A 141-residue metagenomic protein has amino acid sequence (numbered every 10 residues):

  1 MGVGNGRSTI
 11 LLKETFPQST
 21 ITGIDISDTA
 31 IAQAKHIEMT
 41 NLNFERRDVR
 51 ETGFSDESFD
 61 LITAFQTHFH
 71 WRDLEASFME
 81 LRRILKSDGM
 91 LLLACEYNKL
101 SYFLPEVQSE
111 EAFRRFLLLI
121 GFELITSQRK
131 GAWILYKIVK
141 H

Functional and structural regions predicted by a protein language model:
G4-E51: Class I SAM-dependent methyltransferase SAM/SAH-binding core
R50-I62: A short acidic, Gly/Pro-enriched loop at the edge of an enzyme's catalytic core that lines a small-molecule cofactor
L61-D73: A short SAM/SAH-binding and catalytic strip from SAM-dependent methyltransferases
E75-S87: A short glycine-rich, Lys/Arg-flanked "PGG" loop and its adjoining helix->strand segment in the class I
D88-E96: Conserved beta-strand signature within the Rossmann-like core of class I S-adenosyl-L-methionine
Y97-F103: A short acidic, helix-capping loop that chelates divalent metal ions and anchors anionic groups
P105-I120: Short alpha-helix
R129-H141: Core SAM-dependent methyltransferase catalytic element
